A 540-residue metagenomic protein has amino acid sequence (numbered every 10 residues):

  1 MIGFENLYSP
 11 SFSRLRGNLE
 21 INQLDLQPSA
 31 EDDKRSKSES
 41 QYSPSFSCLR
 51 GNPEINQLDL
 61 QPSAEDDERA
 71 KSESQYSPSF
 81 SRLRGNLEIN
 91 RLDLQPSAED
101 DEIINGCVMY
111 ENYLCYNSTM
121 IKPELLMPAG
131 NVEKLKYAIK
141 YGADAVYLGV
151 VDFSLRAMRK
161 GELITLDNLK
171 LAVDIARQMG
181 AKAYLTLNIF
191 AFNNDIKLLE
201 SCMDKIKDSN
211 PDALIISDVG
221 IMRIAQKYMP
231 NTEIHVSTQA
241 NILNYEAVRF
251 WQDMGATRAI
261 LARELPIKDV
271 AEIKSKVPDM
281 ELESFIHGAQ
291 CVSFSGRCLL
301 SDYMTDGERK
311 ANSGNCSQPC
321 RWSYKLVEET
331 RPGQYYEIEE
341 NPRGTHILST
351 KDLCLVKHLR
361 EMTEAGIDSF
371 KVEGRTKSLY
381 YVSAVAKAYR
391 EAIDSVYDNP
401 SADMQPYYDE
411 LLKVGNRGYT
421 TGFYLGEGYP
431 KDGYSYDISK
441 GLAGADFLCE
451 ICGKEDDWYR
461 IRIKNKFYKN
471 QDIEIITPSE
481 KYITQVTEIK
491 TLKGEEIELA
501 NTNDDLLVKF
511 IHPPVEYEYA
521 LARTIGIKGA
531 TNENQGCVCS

Functional and structural regions predicted by a protein language model:
Y8, F12, Y42, F46 (+2 more regions): Tyrosine-centered aromatic motifs in long, intrinsically disordered, low-complexity repeat arrays
G17, I21, S29-E31, R35-E39 (+9 more regions): A cross-taxon signal for low-complexity, glycine/charged-rich
C48, C107, C115, C537-C539: Cysteine-centered motifs
M120-Y141, A145-M158, A172-V173, M179-I189 (+5 more regions): Surface-exposed amphipathic alpha-helical tracts and adjacent flexible/coil segments at the periphery of soluble enzymes
K160-K170: Aromatic- and glycine-enriched glycan-recognition loops and surfaces that form the carbohydrate-binding subsites
K197, V236-Y245: Gly/Gly-Pro- and Ser/Thr-rich, intrinsically disordered tail segments characteristic of DNA damage-repair and tolerance
G220-I221: Alpha-helix capping/helix-boundary segments
